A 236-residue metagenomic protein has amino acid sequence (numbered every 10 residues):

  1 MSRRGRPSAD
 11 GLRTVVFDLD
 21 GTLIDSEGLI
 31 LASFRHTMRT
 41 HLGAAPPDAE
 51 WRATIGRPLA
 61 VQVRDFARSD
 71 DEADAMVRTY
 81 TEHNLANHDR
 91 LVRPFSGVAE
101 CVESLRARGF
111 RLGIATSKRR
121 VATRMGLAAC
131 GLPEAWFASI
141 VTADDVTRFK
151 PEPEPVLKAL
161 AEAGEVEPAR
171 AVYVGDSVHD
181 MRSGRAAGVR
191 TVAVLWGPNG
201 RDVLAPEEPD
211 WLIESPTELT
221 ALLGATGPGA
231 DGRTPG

Functional and structural regions predicted by a protein language model:
M1-R13, E103, R119-R120, R124-G236: Asp-based, Mg2+/Mn2+-dependent phosphohydrolase catalytic module
R6-R108, R124: N-terminal helical cap/lid subdomain that shapes the substrate entry/recognition surface in HAD-like hydrolases
T22, T116-K118: Conserved phosphate-coupling serine/threonine residues in phosphotransfer and NTP-handling enzymes
G28, A45, A53, D74 (+6 more regions): Non-catalytic, surface-exposed connector residues within folded enzymatic/regulatory domains
R57, R108-G109, A143, E207: Structured helix-beta-strand junction loops
